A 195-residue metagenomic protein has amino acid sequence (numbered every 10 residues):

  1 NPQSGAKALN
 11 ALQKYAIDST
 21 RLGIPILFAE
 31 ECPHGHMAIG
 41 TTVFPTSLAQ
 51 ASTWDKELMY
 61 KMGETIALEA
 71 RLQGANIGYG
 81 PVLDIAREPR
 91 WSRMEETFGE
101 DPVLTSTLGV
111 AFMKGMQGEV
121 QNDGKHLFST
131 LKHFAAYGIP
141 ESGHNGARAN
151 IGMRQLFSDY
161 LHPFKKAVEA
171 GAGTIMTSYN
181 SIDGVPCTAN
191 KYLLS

Functional and structural regions predicted by a protein language model:
N1-S195: Glycoside hydrolase catalytic-domain context in secreted enzymes
